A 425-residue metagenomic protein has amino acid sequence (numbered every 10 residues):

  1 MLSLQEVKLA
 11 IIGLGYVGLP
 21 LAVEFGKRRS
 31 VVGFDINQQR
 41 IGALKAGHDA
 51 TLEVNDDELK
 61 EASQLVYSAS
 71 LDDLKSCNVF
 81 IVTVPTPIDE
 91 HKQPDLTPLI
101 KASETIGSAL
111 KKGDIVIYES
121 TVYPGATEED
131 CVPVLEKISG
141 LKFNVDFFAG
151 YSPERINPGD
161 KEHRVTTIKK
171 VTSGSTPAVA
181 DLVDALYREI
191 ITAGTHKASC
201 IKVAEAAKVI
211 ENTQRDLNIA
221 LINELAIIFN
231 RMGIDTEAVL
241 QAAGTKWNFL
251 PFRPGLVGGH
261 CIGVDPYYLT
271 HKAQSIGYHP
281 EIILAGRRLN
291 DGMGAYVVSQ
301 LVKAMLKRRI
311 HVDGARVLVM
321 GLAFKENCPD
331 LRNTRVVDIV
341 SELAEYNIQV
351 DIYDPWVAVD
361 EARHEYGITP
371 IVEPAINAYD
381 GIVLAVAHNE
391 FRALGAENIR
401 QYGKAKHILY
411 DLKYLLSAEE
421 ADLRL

Functional and structural regions predicted by a protein language model:
M1-L425: Structural/interface elements that position substrates and couple domains in central-metabolism enzymes
